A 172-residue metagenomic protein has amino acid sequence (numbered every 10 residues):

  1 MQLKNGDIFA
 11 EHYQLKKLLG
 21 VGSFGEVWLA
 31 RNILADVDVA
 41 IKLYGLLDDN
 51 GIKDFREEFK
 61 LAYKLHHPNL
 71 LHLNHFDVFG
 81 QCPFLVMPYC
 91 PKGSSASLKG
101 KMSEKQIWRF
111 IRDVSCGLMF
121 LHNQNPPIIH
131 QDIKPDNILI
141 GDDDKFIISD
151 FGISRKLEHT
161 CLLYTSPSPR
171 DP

Functional and structural regions predicted by a protein language model:
E26: Conserved N-lobe ATP-binding subsite of Hanks-type protein kinase domains, especially the beta3 VAIK lysine
G45, D49-K64: AlphaC helix of the eukaryotic protein kinase fold
F76: Activation-segment/catalytic-loop signature of the eukaryotic protein kinase fold
G80-S94: Conserved short submotifs of the Hanks-type protein kinase catalytic core that shape the nucleotide-binding pocket
F110-I111: Activation segment signature within eukaryotic-like protein kinase domains
H122-I140: Catalytic-loop of the protein kinase fold
Y164-P172: Single conserved hydrophobic/aromatic residue that forms the stacking wall/gate of nucleotide- or nucleobase-binding
